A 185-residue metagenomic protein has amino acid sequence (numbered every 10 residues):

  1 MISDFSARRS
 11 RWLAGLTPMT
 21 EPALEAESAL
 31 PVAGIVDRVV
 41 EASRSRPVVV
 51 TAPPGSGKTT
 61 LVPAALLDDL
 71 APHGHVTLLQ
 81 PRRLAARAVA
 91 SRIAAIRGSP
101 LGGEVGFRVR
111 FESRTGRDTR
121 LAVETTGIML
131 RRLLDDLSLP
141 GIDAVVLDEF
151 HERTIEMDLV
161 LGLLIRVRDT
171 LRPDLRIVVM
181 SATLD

Functional and structural regions predicted by a protein language model:
M1-P47, A64-A65, D69, G74 (+1 more regions): Helicase-associated low-complexity/disordered flanking segments
A42, P47-D185: Conserved P-loop/Walker A NTP-binding site and adjacent catalytic elements of P-loop NTPases
